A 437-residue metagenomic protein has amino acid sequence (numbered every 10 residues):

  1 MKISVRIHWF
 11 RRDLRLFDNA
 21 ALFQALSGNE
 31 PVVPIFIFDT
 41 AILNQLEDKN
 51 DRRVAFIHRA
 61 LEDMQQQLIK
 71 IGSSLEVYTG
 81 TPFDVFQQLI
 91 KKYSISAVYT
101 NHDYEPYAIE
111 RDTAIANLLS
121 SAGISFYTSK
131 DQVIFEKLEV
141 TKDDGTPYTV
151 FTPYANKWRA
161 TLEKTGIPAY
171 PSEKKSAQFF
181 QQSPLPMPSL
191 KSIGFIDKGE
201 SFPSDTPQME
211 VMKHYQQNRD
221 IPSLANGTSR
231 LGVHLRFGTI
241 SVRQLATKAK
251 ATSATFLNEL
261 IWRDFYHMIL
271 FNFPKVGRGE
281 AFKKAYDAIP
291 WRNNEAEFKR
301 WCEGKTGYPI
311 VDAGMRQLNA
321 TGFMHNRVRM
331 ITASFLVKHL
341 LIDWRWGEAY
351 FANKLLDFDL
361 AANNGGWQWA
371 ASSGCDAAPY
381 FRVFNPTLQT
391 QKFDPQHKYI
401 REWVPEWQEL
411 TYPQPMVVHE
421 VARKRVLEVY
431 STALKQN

Functional and structural regions predicted by a protein language model:
M1-L162, T252, R316, E428-A433 (+1 more regions): Trp/Phe/Arg-rich N-terminal binding region typifying the photolyase-homology
H8, M324-N326, E420: Short alpha-helical segments used as structural interaction elements across diverse proteins
R12, D112-T113, D264, V328-M330 (+1 more regions): Hydrophobic alpha-helical segments, especially transmembrane helices and their immediate juxtamembrane helical caps
A21, A60, M64, Q208 (+6 more regions): Alpha-helical packing segments of well-folded alpha/beta enzyme cores
E47, D51-A55, F202, W301 (+2 more regions): Charge-dense, low-complexity intrinsically disordered segments
I124, G145-Y286, Q389-N437: Glycine/tryptophan-enriched, flexible segments
I124, L224-R401: Active-site-proximal binding-pocket segments
